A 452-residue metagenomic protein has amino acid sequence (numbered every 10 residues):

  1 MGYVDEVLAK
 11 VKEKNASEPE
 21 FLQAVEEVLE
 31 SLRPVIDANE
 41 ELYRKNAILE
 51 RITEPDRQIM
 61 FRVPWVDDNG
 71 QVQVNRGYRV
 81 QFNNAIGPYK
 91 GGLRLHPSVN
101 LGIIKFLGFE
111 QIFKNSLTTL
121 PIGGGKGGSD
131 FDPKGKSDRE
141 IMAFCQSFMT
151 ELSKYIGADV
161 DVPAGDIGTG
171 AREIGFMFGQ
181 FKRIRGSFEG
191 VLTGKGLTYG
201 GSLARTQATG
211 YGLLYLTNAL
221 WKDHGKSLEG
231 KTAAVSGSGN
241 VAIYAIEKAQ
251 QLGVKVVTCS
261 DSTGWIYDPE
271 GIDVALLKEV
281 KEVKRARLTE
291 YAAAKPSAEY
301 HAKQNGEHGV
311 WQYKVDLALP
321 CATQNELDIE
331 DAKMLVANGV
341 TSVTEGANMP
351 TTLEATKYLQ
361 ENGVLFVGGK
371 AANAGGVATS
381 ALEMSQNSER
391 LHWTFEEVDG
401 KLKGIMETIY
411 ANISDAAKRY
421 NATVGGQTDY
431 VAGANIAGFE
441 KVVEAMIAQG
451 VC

Functional and structural regions predicted by a protein language model:
M1-L203, K441-Q449: N-terminal ligand-binding/catalytic initiation module
G2, A16-Q23, E27, Y43 (+23 more regions): Conserved active-site and cofactor/substrate-binding residues in soluble primary-metabolism enzymes
G2-A24, L220, V336-C452: Adenosine-phosphate binding glycine-rich loop
V11-N15, L29-I36, E40, G108-S116 (+13 more regions): Structural signal for hydrophobic packing residues in well-ordered secondary-structure cores of soluble enzyme domains
F106, V160-A164, S187-L192, T258-D261 (+4 more regions): General beta-strand structural signal in soluble alpha/beta enzymes
T193-G196, G201-K314: Glycine-rich phosphate/diphosphate-binding loop of Rossmann-like nucleotide-binding domains
G264-F366, A371: Rossmann-like adenosine-cofactor binding region
